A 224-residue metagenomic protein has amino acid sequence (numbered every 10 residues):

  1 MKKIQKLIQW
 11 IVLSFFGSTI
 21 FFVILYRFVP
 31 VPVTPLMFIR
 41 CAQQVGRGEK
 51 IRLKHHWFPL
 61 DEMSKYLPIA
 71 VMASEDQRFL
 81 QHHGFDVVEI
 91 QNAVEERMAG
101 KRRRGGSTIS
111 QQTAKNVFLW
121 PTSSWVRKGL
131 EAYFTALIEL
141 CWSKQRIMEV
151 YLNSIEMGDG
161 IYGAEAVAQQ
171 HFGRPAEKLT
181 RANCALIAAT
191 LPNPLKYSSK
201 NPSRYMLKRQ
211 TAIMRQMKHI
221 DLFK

Functional and structural regions predicted by a protein language model:
M1-K224: Juxtamembrane regions of bacterial inner-membrane/periplasmic proteins, predominantly the peptidoglycan biogenesis
